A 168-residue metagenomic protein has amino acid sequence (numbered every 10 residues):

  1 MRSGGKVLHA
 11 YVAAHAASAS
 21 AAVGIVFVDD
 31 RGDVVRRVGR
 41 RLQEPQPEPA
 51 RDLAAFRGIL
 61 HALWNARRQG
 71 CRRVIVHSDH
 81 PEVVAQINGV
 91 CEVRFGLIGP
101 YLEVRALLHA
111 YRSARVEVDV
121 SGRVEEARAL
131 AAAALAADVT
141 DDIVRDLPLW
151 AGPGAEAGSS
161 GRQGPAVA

Functional and structural regions predicted by a protein language model:
M1-L53, W64, V167: RNase H-like nuclease fold core
M1-V7, R31, V35-R41, R67-R72 (+2 more regions): Intrinsically disordered, low-complexity regions
V12, V116, A157-S159: Short stretches within intrinsically disordered, low-complexity N-terminal or propeptide regions
S20, Q86-I87, L135: Active-site-proximal flexible loops/turns
L60-L130: RNase H catalytic domain
